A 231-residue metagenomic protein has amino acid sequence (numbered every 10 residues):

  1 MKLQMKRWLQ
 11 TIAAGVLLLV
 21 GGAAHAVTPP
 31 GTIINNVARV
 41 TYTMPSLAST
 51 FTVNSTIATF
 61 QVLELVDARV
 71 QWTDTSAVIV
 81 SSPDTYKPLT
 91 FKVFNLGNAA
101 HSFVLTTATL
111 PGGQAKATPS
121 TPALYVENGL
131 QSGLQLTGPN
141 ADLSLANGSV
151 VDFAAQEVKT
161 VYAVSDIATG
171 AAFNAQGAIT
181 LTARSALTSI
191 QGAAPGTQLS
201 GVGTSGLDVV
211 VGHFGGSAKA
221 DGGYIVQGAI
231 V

Functional and structural regions predicted by a protein language model:
K2-W8, G22-V231: Exported/extracytosolic protein signature
T11-V20: Bacterial N-terminal signal peptides
